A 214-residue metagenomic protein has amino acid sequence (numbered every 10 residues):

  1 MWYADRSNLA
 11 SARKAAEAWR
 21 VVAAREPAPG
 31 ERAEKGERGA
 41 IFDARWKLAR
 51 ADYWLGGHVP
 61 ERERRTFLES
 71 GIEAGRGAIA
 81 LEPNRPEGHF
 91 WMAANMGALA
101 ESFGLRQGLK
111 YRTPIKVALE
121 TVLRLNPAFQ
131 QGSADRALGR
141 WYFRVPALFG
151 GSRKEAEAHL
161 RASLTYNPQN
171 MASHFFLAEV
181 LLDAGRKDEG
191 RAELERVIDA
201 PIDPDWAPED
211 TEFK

Functional and structural regions predicted by a protein language model:
M1-E17, P27-R38, L48-N84, G88-T121 (+4 more regions): Short coil/linker segments at helix-helix boundaries
F42, P86-E87, Q130-G132, M171-A172: Helix-start (N-cap) detector for alpha-helical repeat units in TPR-like alpha-solenoids, especially tetratricopeptide
A172-E179: Surface-exposed interaction patches
V180-L181, R186-V197: C-terminal structured "cap/appendage" subdomains that terminate the fold
